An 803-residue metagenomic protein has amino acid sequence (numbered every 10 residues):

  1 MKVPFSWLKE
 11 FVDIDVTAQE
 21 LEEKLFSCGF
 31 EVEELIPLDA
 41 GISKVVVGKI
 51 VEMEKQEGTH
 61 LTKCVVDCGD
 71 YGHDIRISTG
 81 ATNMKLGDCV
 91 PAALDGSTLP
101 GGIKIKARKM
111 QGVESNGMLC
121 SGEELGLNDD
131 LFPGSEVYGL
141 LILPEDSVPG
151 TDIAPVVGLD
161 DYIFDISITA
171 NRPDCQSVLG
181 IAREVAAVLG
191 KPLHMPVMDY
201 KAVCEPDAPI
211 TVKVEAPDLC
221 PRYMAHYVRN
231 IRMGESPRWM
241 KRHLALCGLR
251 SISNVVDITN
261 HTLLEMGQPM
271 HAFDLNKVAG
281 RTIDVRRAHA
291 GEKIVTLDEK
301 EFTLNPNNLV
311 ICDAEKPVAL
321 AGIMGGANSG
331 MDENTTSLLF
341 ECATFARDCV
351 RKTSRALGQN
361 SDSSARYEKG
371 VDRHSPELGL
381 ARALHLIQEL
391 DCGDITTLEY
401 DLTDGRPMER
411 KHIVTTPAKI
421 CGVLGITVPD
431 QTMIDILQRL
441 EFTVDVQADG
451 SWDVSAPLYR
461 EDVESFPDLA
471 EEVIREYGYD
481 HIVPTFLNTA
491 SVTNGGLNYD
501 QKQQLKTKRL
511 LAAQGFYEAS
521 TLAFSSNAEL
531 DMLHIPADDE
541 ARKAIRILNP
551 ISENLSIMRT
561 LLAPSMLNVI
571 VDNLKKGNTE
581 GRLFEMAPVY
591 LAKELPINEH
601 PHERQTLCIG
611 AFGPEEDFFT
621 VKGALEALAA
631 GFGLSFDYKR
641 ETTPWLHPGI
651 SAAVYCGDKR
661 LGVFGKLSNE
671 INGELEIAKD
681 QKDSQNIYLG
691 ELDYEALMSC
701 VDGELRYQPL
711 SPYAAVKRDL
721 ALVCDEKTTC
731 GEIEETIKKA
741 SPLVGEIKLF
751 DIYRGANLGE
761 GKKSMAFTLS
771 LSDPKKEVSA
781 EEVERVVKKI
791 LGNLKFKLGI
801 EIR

Functional and structural regions predicted by a protein language model:
M1-A202, P206, L339, G358 (+5 more regions): Phosphate-backbone binding interfaces of nucleic-acid-interacting proteins
K2, E20, R439-F442, D462 (+4 more regions): A carboxyl-terminal module marker
F5, E23, M53-K55, L189 (+2 more regions): Glycine/proline-enriched, intrinsically flexible loops and inter-domain linkers
E33, V47-S78, L246, T259-N328: Conserved mixed alpha/beta core segments that line enzyme active sites in large multi-domain catalysts
D39-S43, Y200-A202, S491-V492, G496 (+3 more regions): Beta-rich nucleic-acid/ligand-interaction surfaces
E114-D130, S135-L140, A154, Y162 (+4 more regions): Mobile "lid/hinge" segments at catalytic clefts and subdomain interfaces of large enzymes
V185, L189-V214, D391-I420: Terminal amphipathic helices with adjacent charged low-complexity linkers/tails
I413-T579, R718, S770-P774, E782-R803: Extended, well-folded interaction surfaces typified by the phenylalanyl-tRNA synthetase beta subunit core
